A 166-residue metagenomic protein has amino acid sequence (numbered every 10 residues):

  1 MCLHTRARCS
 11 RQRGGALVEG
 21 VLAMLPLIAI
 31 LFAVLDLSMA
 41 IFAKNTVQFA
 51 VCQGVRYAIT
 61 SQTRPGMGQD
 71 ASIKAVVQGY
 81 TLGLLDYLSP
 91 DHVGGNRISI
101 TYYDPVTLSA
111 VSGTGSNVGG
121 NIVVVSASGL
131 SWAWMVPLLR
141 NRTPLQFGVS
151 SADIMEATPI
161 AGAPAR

Functional and structural regions predicted by a protein language model:
C2-L3, C52-R166: Short, conserved structural patches
C2-Y80: Alpha-helical assembly-interface signal, strongest on the long, hydrophobic N-terminal helix that forms
